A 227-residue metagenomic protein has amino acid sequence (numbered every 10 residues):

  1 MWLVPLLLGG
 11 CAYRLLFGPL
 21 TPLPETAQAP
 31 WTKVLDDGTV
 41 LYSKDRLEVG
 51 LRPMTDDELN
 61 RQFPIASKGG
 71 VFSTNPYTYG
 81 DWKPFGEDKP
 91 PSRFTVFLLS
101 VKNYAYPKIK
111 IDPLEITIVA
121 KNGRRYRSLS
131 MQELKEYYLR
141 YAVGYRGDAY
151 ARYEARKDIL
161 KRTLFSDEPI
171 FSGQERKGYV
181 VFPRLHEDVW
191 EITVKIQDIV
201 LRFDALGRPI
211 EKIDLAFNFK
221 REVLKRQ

Functional and structural regions predicted by a protein language model:
M1-C11: Sec-dependent bacterial lipoprotein signal peptides
A12-Q227: Conserved functional micro-motifs across diverse proteins
